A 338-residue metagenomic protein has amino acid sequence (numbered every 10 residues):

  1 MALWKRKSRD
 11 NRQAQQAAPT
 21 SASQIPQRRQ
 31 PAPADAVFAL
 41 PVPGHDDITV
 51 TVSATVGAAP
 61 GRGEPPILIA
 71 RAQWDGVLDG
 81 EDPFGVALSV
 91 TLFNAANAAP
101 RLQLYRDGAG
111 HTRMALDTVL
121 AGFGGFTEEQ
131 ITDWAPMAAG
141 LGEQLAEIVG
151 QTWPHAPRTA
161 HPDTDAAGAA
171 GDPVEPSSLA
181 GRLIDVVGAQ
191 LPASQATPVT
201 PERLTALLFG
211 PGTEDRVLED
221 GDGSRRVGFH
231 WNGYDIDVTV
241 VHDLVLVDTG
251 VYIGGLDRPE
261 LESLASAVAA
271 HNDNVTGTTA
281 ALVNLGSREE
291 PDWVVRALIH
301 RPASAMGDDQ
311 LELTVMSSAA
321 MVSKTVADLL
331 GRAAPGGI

Functional and structural regions predicted by a protein language model:
M1-G57, A95-R113, A146-D237, G277-V283: Charge-rich, low-complexity N-terminal segments
I48-D79, D235-L256: A short acidic-to-branched-hydrophobic micro-motif
I69-R113, D248-V294, L298: Short, internal acidic amphipathic alpha-helical interface segments that mediate docking to partner proteins
W74-G76, L120-G122, G233, I253 (+1 more regions): Beta-strand elements of well-folded, non-transmembrane domains
L102-D133, E147-P157, H161-A167, A281-M316 (+1 more regions): Well-ordered alpha/beta subsegment
A135, L261-A265, T314-M316: Well-ordered, non-membrane alpha-helical segments in soluble/globular domains
M137-G140, S317, M321: Charged, amphipathic alpha-helical oligomerization/scaffolding segments
A138-V149, T325: Long, charge-dense
